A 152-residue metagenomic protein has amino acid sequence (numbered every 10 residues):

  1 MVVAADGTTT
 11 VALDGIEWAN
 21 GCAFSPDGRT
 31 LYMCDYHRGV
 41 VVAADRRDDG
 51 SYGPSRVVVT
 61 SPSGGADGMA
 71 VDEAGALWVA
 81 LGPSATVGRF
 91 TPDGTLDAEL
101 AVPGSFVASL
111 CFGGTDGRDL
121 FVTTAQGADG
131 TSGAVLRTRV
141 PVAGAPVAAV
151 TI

Functional and structural regions predicted by a protein language model:
M1-D6, V135-P141: Beta-propeller blade signature
V2-A5, G88-A98, S105-T115, L120: Flexible "stalk/tail and boundary" regions
T9-T30, T60-A76, G104-D119, T124 (+1 more regions): Beta-rich, blade/repeat-based domains predominating in secreted/periplasmic proteins but also intracellular
T10-D14, Y52-V59, A98-V102, P146-I152: Beta-propeller fold detector
Y36, R46, G82, T115 (+2 more regions): Short loop/turn segments immediately following the C-termini of beta-strands
V40-A43, D129-T138: Structural motif
A44-S51, R139-A145: Short loop/turn segments immediately following beta-strands, especially the blade-tip and inter-blade linker loops
D45-L77, G82-P83, P92-D97: A beta-strand-loop signature enriched in Asp, Gly, Thr, and Trp that corresponds to the sialidase/neuraminidase Asp-box
